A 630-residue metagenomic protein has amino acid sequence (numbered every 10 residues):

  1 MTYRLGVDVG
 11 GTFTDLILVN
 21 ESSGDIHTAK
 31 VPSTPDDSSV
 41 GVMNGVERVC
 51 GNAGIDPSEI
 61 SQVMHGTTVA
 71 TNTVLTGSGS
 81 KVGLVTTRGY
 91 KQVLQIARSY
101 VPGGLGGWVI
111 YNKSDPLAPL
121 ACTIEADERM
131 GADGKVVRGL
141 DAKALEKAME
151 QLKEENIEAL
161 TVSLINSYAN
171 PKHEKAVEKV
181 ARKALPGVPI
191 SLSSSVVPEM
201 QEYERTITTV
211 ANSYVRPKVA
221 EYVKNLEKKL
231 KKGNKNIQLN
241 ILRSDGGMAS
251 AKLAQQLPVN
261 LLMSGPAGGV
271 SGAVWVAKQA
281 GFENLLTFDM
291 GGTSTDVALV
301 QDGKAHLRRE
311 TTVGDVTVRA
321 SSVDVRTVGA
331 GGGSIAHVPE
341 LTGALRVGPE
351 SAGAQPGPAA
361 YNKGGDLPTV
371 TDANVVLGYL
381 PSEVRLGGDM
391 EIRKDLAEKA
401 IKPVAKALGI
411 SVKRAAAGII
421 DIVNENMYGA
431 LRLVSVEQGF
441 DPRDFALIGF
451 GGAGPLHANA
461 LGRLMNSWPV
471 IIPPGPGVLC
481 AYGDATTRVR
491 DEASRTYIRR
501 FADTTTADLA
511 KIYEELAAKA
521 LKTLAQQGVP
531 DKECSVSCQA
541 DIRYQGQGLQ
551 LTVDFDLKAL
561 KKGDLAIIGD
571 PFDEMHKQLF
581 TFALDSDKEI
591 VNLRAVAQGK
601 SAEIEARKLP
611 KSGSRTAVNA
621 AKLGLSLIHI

Functional and structural regions predicted by a protein language model:
M1-G83, G131, R138-T161, E174-K179 (+10 more regions): N-terminal glycine/serine-rich phosphate-binding loop of ATP-dependent small-molecule kinases, especially carbohydrate
V9, K143, K147-Q151, G269 (+10 more regions): C-terminal, non-catalytic interaction/recognition modules in large multi-subunit enzymes and RNPs
L16, T28-D36, G83-G89, A251-K252 (+3 more regions): Glycine-rich phosphate-binding loop of actin/hexokinase-like ATP-binding domains
V19-H27, P102-G107, L117-V136, I157 (+5 more regions): Gly-rich Lys/Arg/Thr-decorated short loops/hinges at beta-loop-alpha junctions or inter-strand turns that position
S23, H27-K30, P57-Y100, T161-E174 (+5 more regions): Short beta-strand-loop/turn "lid" adjacent to the catalytic site in phosphate-handling enzymes
S61-Q62, T161-N170, N212-V215, A416-D421 (+1 more regions): Conserved short loop/turn motifs at secondary-structure junctions
S80-K135, S193-V197, G483: Active-site phosphate-binding/coordination module
S163-R205, A595-K611: Terminal amphipathic helices with adjacent charged low-complexity linkers/tails
